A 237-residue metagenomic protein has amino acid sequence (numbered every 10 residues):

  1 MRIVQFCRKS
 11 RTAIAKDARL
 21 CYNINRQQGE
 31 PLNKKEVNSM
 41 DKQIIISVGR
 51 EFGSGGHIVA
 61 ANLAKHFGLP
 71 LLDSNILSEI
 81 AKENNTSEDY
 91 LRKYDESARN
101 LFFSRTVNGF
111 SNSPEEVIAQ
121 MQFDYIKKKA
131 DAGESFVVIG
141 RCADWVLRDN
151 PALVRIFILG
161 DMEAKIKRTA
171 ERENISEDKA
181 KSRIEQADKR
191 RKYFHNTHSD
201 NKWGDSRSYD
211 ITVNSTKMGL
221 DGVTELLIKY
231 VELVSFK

Functional and structural regions predicted by a protein language model:
Q5, K9, R19-N23: Short, positively charged and aromatic/hydrophobic N-terminal segments
K42-I46: Pre-Walker A (Motif I) flank of P-loop NTPase domains
V48-A61: Glycine-rich phosphate-binding P-loop
P70-A81: Short beta-strand-centered segment that lines the nucleotide-binding/catalytic pocket of NTP-utilizing
A81-S135: ATP-dependent small-molecule kinase phosphotransfer cores that center on conserved nucleotide phosphate-binding segments
S97-R105, E116, S176-D221: Small-molecule kinase domains that catalyze NTP-dependent phosphoryl transfer to phosphate-bearing small molecules
A132-G133, V146-D149: RNA pseudouridine synthases
D149-E171, E177, R183-E185: Conserved phosphate-donor/acceptor-positioning beta-strand/loop module used by diverse small-molecule
